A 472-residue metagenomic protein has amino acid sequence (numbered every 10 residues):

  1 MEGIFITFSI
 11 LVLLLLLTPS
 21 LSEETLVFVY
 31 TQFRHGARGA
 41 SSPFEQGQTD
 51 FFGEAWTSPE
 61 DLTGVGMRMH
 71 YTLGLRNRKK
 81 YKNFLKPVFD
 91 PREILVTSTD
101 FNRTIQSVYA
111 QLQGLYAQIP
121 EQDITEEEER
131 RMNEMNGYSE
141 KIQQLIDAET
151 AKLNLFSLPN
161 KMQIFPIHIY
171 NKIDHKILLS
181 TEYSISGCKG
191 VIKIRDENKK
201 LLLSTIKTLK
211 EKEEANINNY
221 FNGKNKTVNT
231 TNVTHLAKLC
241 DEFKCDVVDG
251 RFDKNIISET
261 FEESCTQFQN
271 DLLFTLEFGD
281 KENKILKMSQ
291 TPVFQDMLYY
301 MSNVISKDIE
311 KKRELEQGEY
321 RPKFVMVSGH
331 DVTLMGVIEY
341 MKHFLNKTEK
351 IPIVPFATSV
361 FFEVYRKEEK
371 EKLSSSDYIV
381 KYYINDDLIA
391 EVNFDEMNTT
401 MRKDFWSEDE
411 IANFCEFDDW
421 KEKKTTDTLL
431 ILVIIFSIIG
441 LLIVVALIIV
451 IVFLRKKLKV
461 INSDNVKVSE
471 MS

Functional and structural regions predicted by a protein language model:
G3-S22: Cleavable N-terminal signal peptides of Sec/SRP-targeted secreted and luminal proteins
S9-L11, I451, N465-K467: Detector for intrinsically disordered, low-structure N-terminal pre-sequences
L14-L15, V444-I451: Hydrophobic alpha-helical membrane-insertion segments, chiefly the h-region of N-terminal signal peptides
E23-L95, T99-V325, G329-V445, L454-L458 (+1 more regions): Signature for phosphate-centric chemistry
I461-S472: Cytosolic juxtamembrane regulatory segments of membrane proteins
